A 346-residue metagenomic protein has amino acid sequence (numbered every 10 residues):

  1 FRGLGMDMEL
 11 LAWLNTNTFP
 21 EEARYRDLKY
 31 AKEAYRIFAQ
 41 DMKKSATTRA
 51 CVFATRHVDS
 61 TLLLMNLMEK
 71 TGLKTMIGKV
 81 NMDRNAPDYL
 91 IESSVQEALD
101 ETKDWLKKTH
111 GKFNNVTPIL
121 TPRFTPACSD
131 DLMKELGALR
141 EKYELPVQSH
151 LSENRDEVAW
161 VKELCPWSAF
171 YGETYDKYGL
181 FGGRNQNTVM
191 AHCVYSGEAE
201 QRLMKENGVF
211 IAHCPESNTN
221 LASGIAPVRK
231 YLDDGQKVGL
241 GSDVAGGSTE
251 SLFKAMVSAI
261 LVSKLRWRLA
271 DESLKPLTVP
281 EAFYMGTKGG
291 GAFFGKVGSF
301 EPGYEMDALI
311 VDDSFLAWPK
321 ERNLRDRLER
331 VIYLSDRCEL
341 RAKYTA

Functional and structural regions predicted by a protein language model:
R2-A31, K79, R84-Q96, N154-N185 (+2 more regions): Active-site gating loops and adjacent loop-to-helix segments of metal-dependent hydrolytic enzymes
R2-L73, A98-K112: Alpha-helical scaffold segments that flank or form the walls of functional sites
A50-V52, V147, G239, L309: Hydrophobic residues within beta-strands of alpha/beta enzymes
D59-V194, A199: Metal-coordinating catalytic core of metallo-dependent amide/deamination hydrolases
L180-L316: Active-site-adjacent C-terminal substructures of enzyme catalytic domains
E305-A346: C-terminal cap of metal-dependent C-N hydrolases
